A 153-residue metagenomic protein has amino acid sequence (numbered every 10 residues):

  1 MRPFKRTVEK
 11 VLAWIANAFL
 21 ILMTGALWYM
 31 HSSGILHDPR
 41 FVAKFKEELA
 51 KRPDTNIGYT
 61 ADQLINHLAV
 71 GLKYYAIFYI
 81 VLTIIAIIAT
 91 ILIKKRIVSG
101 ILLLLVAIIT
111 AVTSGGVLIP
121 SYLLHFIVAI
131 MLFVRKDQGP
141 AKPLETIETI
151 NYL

Functional and structural regions predicted by a protein language model:
M1-H37: Cytosolic juxtamembrane helix and N-cap/initiation of the first transmembrane helix
M1-T7, K136-L153: Intrinsically disordered terminal tails
E9-M23, Y75-A111, L118-K136: Signature of small four-pass
L27-F41, I93-I97, L132-P143: Perimembrane helix-loop junctions in membrane proteins
L36-L64: Perimembrane loop-to-helix junctions flanking transmembrane segments
A50-N56, I119, N151-L153: Cytosolic juxtamembrane regulatory segments of multi-pass membrane proteins
D62-Y79: Individual transmembrane alpha-helix segments
